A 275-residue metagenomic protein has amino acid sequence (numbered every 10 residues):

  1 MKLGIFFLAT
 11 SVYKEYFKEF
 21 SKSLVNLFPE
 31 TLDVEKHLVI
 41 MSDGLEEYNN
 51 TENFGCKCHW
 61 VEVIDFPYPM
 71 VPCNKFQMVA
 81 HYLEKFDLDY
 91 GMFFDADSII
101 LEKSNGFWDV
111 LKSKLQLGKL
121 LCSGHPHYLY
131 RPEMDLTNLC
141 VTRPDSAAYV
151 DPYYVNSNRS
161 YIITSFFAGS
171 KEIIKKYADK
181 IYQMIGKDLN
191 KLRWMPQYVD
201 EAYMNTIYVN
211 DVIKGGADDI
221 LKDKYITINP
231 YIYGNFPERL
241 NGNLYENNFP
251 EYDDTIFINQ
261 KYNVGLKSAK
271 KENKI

Functional and structural regions predicted by a protein language model:
M1-N74, H81-D89, N263-K270: N-terminal anchoring/stem segment of glycosyltransferases
F6-T10, I40-D43, N74, F94-A96 (+6 more regions): Short His-Asn-centered micro-motif
T10-Y13, L45-E46, D65-F66, S98-I100 (+5 more regions): Short, solvent-exposed loop/turn segments at secondary-structure junctions
E15, E47-N49, I100-K103, W108-V110 (+4 more regions): Short catalytic/ligand-binding loop motif for oxyanion handling, primarily in non-cytosolic enzymes, centered on
F76-M134: GT-A fold catalytic core of metal-dependent nucleotide-sugar glycosyltransferases, centered on the diacidic
F107-V110, G118-I173, E201: PAPS-dependent sulfotransferase catalytic domain
A148-A269: Catalytic core and acceptor-binding pocket of nucleotide-sugar-dependent glycosyltransferases
